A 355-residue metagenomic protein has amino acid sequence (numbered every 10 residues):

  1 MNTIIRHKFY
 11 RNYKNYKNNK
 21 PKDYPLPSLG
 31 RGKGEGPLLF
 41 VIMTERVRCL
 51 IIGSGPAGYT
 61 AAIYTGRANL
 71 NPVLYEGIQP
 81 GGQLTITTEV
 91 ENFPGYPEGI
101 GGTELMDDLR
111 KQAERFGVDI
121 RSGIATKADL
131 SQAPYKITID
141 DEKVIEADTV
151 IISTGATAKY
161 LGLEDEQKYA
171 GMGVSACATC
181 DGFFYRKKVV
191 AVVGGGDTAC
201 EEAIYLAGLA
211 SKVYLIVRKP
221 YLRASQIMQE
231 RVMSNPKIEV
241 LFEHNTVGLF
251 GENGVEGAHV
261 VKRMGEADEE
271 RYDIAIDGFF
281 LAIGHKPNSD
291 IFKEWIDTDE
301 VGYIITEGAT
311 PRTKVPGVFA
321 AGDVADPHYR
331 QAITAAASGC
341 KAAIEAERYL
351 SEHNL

Functional and structural regions predicted by a protein language model:
G30-G34: Glycine-biased, low-complexity coil/linker segments
E45-F116, C200-Q226, D299: Beta1-alpha1 glycine-rich phosphate/pyrophosphate-binding loop at the start of Rossmann-like nucleotide-binding domains
R46-R48, S122, R186-K188, E243 (+1 more regions): Phosphate-coordination loops involved in phosphoryl transfer and adenosine-cofactor binding
G55-P56, Q79, A156-A158, D197-T198 (+1 more regions): Residue-level detector of alpha-helix initiation sites
A113-I139, V144-A147, G208-G308, R348-L355: A Rossmann-like FAD-binding core segment of flavoenzymes
I120-G123, A128-D140, D148-A178: Glycine/small-residue-rich loop that forms an oxyanion/phosphate-binding "nest" at active or ligand-binding sites
T157, G162, Q167-F184, I283-Y329 (+3 more regions): FAD-site-proximal beta/loop scaffold in flavoenzymes
